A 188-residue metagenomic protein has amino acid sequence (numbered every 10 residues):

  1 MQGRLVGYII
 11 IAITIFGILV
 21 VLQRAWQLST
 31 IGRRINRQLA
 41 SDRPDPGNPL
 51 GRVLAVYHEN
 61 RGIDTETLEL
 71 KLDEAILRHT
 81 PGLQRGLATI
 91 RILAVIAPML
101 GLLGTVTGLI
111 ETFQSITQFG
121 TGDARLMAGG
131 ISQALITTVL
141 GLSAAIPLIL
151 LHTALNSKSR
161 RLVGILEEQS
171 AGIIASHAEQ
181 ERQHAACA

Functional and structural regions predicted by a protein language model:
M1-R33: Hydrophobic alpha-helical transmembrane segments
G3-G7, H79, L83-A97, G130 (+1 more regions): Loop-to-transmembrane-helix entry motif
R4-L5, L102-T105, L109, T121 (+2 more regions): Gly/Ser/Thr-rich helix-start
G7-V20, R91-G101, A144-L148: Alpha-helical transmembrane segments of integral membrane proteins
T14, T105, T112, T137-T138: Ser/Thr-centric signal marking residues that sit in or immediately flank functional binding/regulatory motifs
I18, E74-R78, A134: A short structural micro-motif
W26-G122, L150-A188: Predominantly long cytosolic amphipathic alpha-helical stalk/bundle segments
R125-H152, N156: Pore-lining and gate-forming transmembrane alpha-helices of multi-pass membrane transport proteins
